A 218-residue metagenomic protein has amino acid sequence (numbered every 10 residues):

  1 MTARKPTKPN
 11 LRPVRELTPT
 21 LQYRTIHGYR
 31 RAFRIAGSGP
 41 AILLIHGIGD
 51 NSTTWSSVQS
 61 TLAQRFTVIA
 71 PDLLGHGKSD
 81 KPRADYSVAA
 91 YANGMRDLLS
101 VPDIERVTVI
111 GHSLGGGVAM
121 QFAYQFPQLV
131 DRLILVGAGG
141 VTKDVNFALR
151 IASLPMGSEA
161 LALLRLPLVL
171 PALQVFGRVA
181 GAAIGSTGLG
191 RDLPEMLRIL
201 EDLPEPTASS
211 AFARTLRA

Functional and structural regions predicted by a protein language model:
M1-I42, A63-F66, N93, D97 (+5 more regions): Alpha/beta-hydrolase fold catalytic core
R24-A36, A70-L114, F126: Active-site loop/oxyanion-hole signature of alpha/beta-hydrolase fold enzymes
Y29-K78: Conserved HGGG/HGGXW glycine-rich cap/lid loop of the alpha/beta-hydrolase fold
L44-G47, S113, A138: Glycine-rich His-Gly loop
T54-S56, S79-D85, D144-F147: Conserved catalytic-core motifs of eukaryotic protein kinase domains, centered on the activation segment
S56, R96, M120-Y124: Short, hydrophobic alpha-helix immediately C-terminal to the catalytic nucleophile
M120, Y124-Q125, D131-P167: Flexible "cap/lid" loop of the alpha/beta hydrolase fold
L135, N146-L149, R165-A218: Conserved alpha/beta-hydrolase catalytic His-Asp/Glu region
